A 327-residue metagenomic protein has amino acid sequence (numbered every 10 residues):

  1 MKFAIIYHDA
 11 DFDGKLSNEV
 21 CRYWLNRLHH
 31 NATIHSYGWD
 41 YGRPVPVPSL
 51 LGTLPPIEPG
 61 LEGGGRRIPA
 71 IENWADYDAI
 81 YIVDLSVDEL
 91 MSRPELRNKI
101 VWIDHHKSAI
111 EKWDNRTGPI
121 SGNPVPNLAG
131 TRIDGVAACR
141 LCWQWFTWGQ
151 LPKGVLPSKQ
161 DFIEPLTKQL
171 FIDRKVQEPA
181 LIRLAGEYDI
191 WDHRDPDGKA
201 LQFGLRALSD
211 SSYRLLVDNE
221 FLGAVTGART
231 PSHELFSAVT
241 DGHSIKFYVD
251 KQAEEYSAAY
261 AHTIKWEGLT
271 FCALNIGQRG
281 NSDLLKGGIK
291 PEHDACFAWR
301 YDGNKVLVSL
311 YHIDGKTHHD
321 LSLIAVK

Functional and structural regions predicted by a protein language model:
M1-F203, S211, F247, E254-K327: Replace "Mg2+/Mn2+-dependent" with "divalent metal-dependent
L208-A273: Active-site rim beta-loop-alpha module in soluble metabolic enzymes
